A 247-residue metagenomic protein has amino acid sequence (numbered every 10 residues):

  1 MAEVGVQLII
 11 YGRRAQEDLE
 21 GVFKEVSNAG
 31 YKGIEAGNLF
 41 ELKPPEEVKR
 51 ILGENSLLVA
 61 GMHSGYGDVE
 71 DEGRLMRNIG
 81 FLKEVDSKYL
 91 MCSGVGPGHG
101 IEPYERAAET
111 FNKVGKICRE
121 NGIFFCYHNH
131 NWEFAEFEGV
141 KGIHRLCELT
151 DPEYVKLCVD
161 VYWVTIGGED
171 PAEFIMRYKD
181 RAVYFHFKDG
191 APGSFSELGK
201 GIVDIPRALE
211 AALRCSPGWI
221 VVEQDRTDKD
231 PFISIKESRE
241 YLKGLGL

Functional and structural regions predicted by a protein language model:
M1-S27, F81, D86, F137-V159 (+1 more regions): Histidine-acidic metal/acid-base catalytic patches
G5-I9, E35-G37, A60-G65, L90-S93 (+4 more regions): A cross-family glycoside hydrolase active-site/sugar-binding cleft signature
E20, E41, G67-L157, V164-I166 (+1 more regions): Active-site acidic/histidine proton-transfer and metal-coordination neighborhood in alpha/beta enzyme cores
S27-G33, L58-V59, V155-K156: Short, surface-exposed connector motifs at secondary-structure boundaries
E35-G53: Glycine-rich, proline-tolerant flexible connector loops at the mouths of alpha/beta enzymes
E47-N55, T110-E120, F174, R207-A211: Catalytic-core regions built around general acid/base machinery
E47-R77: Short hydrophobic interaction/assembly module
